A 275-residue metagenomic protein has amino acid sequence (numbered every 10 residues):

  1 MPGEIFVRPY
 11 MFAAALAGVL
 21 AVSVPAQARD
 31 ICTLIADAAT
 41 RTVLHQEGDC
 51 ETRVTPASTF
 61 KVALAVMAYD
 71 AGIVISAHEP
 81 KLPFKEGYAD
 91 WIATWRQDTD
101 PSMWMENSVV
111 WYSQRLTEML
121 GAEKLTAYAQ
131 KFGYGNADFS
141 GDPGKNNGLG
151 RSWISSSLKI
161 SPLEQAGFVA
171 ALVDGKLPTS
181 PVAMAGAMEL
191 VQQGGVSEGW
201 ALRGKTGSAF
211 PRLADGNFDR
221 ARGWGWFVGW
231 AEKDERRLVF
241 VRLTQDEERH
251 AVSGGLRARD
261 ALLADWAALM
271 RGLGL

Functional and structural regions predicted by a protein language model:
M1-A14: Bacterial N-terminal signal peptides that target proteins for export
A13-A21: Bacterial N-terminal signal peptides
A26-G48, G229-W230, R242: A short, well-structured edge-of-sheet supersecondary motif
Q46-E51, Q97-D98, E106-S113, G144-I154 (+2 more regions): Flexible glycine/proline-enriched surface loops and loop-helix/loop-strand junctions
D49-R53, M119-G121, V173-L275: Structured C-terminal helix/loop/strand segments within mature extracytoplasmic catalytic/sensor domains
R53-P80, W104, Q165, F240: Active-site SXXK
D70-E86, T179-M184: Short, well-structured active-site flanking segments
I92-A93, Q97, P101, T117-V173: Mid-domain, small-residue-enriched loop/turn segments at the edges of structured enzyme/sensor domains
